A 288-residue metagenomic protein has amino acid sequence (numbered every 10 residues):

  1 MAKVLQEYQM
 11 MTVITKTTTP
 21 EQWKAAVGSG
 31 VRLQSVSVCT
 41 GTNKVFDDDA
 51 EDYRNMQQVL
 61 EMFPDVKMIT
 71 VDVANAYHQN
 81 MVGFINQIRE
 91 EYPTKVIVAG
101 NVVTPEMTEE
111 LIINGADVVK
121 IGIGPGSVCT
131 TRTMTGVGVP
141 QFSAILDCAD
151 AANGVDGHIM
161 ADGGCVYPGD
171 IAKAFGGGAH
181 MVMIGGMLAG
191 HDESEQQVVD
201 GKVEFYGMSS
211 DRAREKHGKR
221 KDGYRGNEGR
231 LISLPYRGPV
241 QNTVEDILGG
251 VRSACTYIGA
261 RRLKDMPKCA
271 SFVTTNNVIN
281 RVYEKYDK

Functional and structural regions predicted by a protein language model:
M1-H158, L188-H191: Active-site entrance/lid segments in N-terminal catalytic domains of soluble metabolic enzymes
N114, G136-A161, C165-K288: Alpha/beta catalytic cores of nucleotide-metabolism and tRNA/nucleoside-modifying enzymes
